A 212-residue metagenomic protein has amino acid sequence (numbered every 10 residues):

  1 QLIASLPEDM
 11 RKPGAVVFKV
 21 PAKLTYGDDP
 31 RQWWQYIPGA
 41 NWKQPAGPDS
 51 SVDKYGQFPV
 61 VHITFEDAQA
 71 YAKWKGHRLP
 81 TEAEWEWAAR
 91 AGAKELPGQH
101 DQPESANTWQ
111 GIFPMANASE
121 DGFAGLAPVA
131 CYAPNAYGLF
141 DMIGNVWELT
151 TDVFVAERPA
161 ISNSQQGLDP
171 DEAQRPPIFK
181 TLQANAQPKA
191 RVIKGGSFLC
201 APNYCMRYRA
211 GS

Functional and structural regions predicted by a protein language model:
L2-G211: Functional-site microenvironments in short loops/helix caps that host divalent-cation chemistry
